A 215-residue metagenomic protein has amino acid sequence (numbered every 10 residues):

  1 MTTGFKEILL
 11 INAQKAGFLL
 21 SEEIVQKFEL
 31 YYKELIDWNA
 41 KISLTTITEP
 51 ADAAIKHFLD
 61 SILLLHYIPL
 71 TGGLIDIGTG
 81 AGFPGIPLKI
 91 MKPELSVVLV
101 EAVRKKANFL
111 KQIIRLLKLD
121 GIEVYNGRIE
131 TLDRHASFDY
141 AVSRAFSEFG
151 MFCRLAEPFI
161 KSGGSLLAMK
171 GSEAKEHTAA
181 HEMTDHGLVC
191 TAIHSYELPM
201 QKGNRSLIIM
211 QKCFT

Functional and structural regions predicted by a protein language model:
M1-T71, I75, K105-I122: Class I SAM-dependent transferase core
F18, I42-T45, A51-D52, A81 (+3 more regions): Flexible, active-site-adjacent loop/turn segments at secondary-structure boundaries
K33, I86, R205-S206: Change "...and in nucleic-acid phosphodiester-cleaving endonucleases..." to "...and in nucleic-acid processing enzymes
T46, A81-L88, L167, A174: Short, flexible micro-motifs
I77-T79: Conserved beta-strand/loop positions that form the S-adenosyl-L-methionine
A81-E94, R154-E157: Conserved SAM-binding loop of SAM-dependent methyltransferases across substrates and taxa, primarily the Class I
L95-V98, A102-T215: S-adenosylmethionine
